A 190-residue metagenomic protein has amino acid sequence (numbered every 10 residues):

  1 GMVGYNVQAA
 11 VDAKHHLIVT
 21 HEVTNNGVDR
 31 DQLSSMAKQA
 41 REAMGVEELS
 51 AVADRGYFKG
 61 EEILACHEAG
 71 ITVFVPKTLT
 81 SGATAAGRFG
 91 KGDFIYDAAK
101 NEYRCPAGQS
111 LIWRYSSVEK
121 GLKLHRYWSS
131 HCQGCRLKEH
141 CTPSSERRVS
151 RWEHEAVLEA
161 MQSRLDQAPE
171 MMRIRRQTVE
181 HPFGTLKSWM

Functional and structural regions predicted by a protein language model:
G1-M190: Anion-binding and metal-coordination hotspots
